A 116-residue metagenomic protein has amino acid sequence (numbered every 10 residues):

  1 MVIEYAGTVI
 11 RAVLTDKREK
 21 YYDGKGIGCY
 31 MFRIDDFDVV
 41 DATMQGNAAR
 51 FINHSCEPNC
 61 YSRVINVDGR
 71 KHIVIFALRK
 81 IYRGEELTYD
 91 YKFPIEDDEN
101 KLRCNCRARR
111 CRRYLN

Functional and structural regions predicted by a protein language model:
M1, G28, D36, A48 (+5 more regions): Core residues of folded domains in eukaryotic genome-function proteins
M1-R18, F76-I95: Conserved SET/PR-domain catalytic core that frames the SAM/AdoMet-binding pocket
M1-V64: Catalytic cores of histone-lysine modification enzymes
V13, A42, S62, E85 (+2 more regions): Short acidic, gly/pro-rich beta-turn/loop elements at beta-sheet edges and active-site/ligand-binding grooves
G24, F32, V40, M44 (+4 more regions): Short amphipathic alpha-helical molecular recognition features
S55, I65, L78-K80, D90-P94 (+1 more regions): Short, loop-centered acidic/histidine patches that primarily coordinate divalent metals
V64-I73: Short, structured beta-strand/loop micro-motifs enriched in basic residues and often containing a Trp
L87-N116: C-terminal interaction modules of eukaryotic adaptor/scaffold proteins
